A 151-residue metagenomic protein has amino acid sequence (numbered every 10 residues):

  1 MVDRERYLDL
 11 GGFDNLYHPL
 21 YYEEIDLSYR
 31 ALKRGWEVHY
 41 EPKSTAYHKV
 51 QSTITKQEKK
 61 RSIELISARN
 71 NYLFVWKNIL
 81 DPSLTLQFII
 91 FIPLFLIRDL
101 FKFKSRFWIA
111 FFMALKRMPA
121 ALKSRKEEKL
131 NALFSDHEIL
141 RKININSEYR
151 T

Functional and structural regions predicted by a protein language model:
M1-G11, L16-Y47: A short, conserved alpha-helix in the catalytic core of glycosyltransferases
L8, R30-K33, L73-K77, F95-R98: Short glycine/serine- and small hydrophobic-enriched flexible loop segments
D26-Y29, L73-F74, I90, K102: Hydrophobic side chains within alpha-helical segments
S28, Q51-I54: Short secondary-structure transition/capping segments
V38, K56-S83, S105-A121: Catalytic core of nucleotide-sugar-dependent glycosyltransferases
V38-Q51, K59-K60, L86-Q87: Catalytic beta-strand/loop signature of glycosyltransferases that borders the donor
P82-T151: Non-catalytic, C-terminal membrane-associated alpha-helical segments of glycosyltransferases
